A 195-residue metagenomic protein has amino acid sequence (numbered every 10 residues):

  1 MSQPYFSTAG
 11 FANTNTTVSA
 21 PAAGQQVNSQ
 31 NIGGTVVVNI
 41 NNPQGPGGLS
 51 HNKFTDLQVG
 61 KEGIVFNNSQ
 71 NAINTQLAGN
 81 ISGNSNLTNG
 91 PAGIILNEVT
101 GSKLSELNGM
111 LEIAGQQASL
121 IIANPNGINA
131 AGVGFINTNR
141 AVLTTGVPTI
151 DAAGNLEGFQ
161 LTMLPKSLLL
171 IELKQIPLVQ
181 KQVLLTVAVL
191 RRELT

Functional and structural regions predicted by a protein language model:
S2-T195: Solvent-exposed adhesion/ligand-recognition segments of exported proteins
